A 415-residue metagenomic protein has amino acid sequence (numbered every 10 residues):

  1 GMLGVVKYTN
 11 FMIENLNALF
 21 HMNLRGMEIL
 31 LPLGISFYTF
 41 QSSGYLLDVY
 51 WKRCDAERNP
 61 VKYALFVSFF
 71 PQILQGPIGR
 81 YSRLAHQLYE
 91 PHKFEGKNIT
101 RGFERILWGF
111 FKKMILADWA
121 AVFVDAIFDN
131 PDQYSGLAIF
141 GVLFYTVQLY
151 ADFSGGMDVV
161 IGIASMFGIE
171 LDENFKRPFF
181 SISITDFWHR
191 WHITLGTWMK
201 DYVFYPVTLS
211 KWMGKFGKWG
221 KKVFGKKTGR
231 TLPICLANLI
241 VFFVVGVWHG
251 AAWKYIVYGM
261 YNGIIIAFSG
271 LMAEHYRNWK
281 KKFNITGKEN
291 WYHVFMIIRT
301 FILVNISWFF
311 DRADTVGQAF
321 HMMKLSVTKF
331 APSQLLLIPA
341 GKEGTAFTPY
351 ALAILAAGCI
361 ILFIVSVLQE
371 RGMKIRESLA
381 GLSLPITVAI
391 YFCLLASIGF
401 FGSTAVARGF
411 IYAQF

Functional and structural regions predicted by a protein language model:
G1-L362, Q369-Q414: Membrane-embedded transmembrane alpha-helical bundles that form the catalytic cores of multi-pass lipid-modifying
